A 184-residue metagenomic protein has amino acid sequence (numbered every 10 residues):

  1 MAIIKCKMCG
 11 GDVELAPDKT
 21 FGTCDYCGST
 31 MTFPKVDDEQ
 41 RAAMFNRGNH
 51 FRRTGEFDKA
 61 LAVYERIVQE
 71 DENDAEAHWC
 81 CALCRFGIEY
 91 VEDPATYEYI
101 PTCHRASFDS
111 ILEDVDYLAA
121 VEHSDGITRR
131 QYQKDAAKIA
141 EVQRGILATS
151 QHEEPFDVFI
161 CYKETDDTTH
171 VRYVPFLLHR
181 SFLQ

Functional and structural regions predicted by a protein language model:
C6-C9, C24-C27: Short cysteine-rich clusters marking metal-coordination/redox-active sites
G10-V13, T30-M31: Cys/His-rich microdomains that often coordinate metals
G28-D37: Short Cys/His-rich micro-motifs in 6-15 aa windows
D37, G87-K134: Short coil/linker segments at helix-helix boundaries
D38-R52: Alpha-helical tetratricopeptide repeat
A137-Q184: Conserved N-terminal substructure of TIR/SEFIR domains
